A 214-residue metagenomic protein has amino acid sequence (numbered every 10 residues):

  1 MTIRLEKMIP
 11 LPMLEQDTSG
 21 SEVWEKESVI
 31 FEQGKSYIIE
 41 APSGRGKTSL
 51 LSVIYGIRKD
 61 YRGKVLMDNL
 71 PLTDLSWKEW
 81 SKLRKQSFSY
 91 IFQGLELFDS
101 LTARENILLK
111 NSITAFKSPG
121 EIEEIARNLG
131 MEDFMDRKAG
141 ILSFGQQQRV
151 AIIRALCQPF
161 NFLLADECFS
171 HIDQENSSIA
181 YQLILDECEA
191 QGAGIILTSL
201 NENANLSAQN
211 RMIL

Functional and structural regions predicted by a protein language model:
Y55: Helix-to-loop junction immediately C-terminal to a conserved catalytic motif
G63-L72: Conserved ABC transporter NBD signature motif
L72-S89: ABC ATPase NBD coupling module
P119-F134: Conserved ABC ATPase "signature" region
K138-L142, Q146: Conserved ABC ATPase signature
I152: Hydrophobic anchor residue at the start of the ABC signature
L163-E167: Catalytic Walker B motif of ABC-type/P-loop ATPase nucleotide-binding domains
